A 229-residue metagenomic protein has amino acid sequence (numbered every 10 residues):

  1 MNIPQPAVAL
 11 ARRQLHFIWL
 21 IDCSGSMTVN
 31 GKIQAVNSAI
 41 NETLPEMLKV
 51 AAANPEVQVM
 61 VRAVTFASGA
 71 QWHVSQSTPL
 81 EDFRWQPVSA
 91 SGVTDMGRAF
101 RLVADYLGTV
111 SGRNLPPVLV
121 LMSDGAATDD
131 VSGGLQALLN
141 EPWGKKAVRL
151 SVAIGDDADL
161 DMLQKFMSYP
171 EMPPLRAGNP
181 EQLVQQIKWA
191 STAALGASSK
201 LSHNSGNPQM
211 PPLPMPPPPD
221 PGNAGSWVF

Functional and structural regions predicted by a protein language model:
M1-I18, C23-Q34, T109, L115: Acidic, polar low-complexity linker/tail segments
L10-I21, M60-T78: Short coil-to-beta-strand
L20-S24, V36, A63, V103 (+1 more regions): DG-centered beta-turn motif at the end of beta-strands
G25-Q58: …and closely analogous acidic/polar surface helices at protein-protein or active-site interfaces in A-domain-like
A51-A52, G112, L139-A147: Arginine/glycine-rich "motif VI" loop of SF2 helicases in the C-terminal RecA-like domain
Q71-H73, E81-P116, T128-D130, L150-M162 (+1 more regions): Von Willebrand factor
G155, P180, L201-F229: Extended acidic, low-complexity intrinsically disordered regions
D156-N207: Von Willebrand factor A/integrin I-like adhesion domains
